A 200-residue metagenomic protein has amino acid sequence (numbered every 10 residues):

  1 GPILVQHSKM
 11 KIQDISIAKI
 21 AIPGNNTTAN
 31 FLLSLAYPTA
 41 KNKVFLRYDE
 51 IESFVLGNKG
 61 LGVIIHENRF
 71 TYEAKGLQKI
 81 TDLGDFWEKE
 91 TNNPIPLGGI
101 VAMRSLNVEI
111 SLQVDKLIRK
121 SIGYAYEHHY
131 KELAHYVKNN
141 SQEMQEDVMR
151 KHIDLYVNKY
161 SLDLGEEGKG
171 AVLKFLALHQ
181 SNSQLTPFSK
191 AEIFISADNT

Functional and structural regions predicted by a protein language model:
G1-G60, E67, G170, K174: Bilobed "Venus flytrap"/periplasmic-binding protein-like clamshell domains and structurally analogous long
I3, K19, G99-V101, E192: Generic structural signal for residues positioned in beta-strands
A40-F45, Q142-I153, L185-A191: Short, surface-exposed acidic
R47-K138: Pocket-lining segment of extracytoplasmic ligand-binding domains
N107-L178: Secondary-structure end/capping motifs
N182-T200: Conserved C-terminal helix/tail region of periplasmic/extracytoplasmic solute-binding proteins
